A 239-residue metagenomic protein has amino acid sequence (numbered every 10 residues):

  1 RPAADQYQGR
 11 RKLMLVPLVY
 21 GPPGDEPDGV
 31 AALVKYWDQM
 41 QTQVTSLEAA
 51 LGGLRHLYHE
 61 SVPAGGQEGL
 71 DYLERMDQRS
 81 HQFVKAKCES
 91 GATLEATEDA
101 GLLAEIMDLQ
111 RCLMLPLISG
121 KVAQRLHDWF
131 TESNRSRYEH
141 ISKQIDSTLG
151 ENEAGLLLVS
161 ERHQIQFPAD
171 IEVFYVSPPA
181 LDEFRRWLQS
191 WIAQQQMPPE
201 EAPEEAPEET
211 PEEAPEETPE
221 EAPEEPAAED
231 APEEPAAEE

Functional and structural regions predicted by a protein language model:
R1-E239: Compositional signal for N-terminal targeting/processing segments
